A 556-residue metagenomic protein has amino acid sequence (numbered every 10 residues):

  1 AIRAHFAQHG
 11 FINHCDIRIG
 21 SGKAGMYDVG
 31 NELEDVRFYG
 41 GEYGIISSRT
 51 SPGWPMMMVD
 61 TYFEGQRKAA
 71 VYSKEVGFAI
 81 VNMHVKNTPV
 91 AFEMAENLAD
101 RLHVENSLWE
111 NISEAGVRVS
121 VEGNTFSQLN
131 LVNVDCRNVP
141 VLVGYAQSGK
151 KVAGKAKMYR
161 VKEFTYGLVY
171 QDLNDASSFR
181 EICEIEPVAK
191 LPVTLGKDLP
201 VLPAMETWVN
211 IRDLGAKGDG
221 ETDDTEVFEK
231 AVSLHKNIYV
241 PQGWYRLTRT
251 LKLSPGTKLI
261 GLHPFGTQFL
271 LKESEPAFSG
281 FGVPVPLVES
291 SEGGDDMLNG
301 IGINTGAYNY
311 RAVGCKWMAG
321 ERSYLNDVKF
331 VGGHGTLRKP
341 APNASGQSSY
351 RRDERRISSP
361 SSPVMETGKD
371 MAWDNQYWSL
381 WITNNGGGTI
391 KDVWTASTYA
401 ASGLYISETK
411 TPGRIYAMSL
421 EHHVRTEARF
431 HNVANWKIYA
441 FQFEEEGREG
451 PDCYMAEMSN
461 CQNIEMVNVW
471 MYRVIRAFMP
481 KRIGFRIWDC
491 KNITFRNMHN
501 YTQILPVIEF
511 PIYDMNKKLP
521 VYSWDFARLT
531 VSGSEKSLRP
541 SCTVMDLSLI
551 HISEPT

Functional and structural regions predicted by a protein language model:
A1, H5-N13, G20-G22, Y27-N237 (+8 more regions): Extracellular "leader-to-stem" segments immediately downstream of a signal peptide or signal-anchor in secreted/lumenal
Y239, W244-R246, L404-F430, R476-A477 (+1 more regions): C-terminal, well-structured subdomains that either form a transmembrane helix-short loop-helix hairpin in multi-pass
G243, R249-K272, D296: Beta-solenoid repeat scaffold
Q376, A400, V424: Beta-rich catalytic cores
T389-G413: Active-site-proximal segments of catalytic enzyme domains that coordinate small-molecule cofactors or metal ions
K437-Y439, F443-E446, Y454-V467, V474 (+1 more regions): Long, distal/terminal scaffolding or interaction modules with repetitive or compositionally biased sequence
